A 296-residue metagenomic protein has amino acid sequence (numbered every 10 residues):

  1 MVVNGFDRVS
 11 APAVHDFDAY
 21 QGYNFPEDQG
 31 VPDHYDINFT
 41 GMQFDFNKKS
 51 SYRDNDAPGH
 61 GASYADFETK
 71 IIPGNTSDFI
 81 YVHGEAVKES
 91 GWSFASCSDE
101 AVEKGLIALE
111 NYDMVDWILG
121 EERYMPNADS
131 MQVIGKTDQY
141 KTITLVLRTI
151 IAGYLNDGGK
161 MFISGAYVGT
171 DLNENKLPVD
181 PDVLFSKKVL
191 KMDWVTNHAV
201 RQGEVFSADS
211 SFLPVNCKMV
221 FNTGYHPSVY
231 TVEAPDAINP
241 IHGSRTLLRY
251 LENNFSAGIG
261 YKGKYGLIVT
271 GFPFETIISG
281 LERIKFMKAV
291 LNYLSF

Functional and structural regions predicted by a protein language model:
M1-D113, I118-E121, N292-F296: Aromatic-Pro/Gly-enriched surface loop or interdomain linker that acts as a lid/target-recognition segment
V2-N4, L267-P273: Active-site-proximal beta-strand elements of phosphoester/diester hydrolases
F6-S10, A101-K104, L119-M125, M161 (+3 more regions): Solvent-exposed loop/turn segments at secondary-structure junctions within structured extracellular/periplasmic domains
A11-V14, A257-G260, S279-E282: Short conserved micro-motifs at the rims of enzyme active sites and ligand-binding pockets
K88, I107-N111, Y154-D157, N239-P240 (+1 more regions): Extracellular/periplasmic catalytic domains that process cell-envelope and extracellular macromolecules
R123-A234, H242-S244, L251, E282 (+1 more regions): A glycine-rich, often tryptophan-bearing local segment used as a flexible ligand/cofactor-contacting loop or short
A234-D236, R245-G266: Short, surface-exposed beta-strand/loop micro-motifs that present aromatic residues
T270-F296: A recurrent domain-boundary module in secreted/ectodomain proteins
